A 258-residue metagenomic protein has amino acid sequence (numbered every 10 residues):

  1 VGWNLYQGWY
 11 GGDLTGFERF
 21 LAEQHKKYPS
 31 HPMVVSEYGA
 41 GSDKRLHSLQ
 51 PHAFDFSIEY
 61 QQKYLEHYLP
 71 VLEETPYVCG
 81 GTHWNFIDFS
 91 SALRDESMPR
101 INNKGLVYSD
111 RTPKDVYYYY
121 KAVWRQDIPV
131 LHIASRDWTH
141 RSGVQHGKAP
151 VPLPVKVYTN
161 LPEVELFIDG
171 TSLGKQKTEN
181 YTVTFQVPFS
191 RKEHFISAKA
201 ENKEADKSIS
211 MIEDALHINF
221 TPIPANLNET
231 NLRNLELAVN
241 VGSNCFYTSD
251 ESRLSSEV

Functional and structural regions predicted by a protein language model:
V1-Q176, Q186-F189, H194-F195, K199-N202: Extended substrate-binding grooves/exosites of carbohydrate-active enzymes
S90, F167, S208, S252-R253: Intrinsically disordered, low-complexity regions of eukaryotic proteins
G170-G174, T178, K207, D214: Extended, solvent-exposed regions of the mature portions of secreted/cell-surface glycoproteins
Y181-F185: Short strand-edge motifs at loop-to-beta-strand transitions and within beta-strands of extracellular beta-rich domains
K203-I223: Edge beta-strands of extracellular beta-sandwich domains
F220-V258: Compositionally biased, intrinsically disordered or flexible polar/acidic segments
